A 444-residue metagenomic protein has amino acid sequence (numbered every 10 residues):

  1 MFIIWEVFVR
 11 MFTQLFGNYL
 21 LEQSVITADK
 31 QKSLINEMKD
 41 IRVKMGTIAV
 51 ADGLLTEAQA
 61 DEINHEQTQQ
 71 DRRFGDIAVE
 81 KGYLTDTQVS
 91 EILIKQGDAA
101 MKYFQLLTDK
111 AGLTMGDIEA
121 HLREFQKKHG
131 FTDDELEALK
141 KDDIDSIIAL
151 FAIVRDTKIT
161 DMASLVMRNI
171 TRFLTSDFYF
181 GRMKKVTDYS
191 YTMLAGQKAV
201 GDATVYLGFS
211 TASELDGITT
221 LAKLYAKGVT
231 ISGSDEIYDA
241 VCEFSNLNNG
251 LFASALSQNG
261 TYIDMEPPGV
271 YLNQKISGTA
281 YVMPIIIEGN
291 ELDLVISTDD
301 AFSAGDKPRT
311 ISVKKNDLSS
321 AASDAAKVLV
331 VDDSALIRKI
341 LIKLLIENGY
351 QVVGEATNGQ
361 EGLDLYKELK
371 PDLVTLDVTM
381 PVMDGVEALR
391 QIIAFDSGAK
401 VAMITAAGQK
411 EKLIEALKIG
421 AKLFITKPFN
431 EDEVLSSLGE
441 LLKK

Functional and structural regions predicted by a protein language model:
F2-F151, R168, R172, D216-G217 (+2 more regions): Non-catalytic accessory regions
T85, A99-A100, T108-D109, T114-D317: Composition-driven recognition of glycine/serine/threonine/acidic- and proline-rich low-complexity segments and repeats
K339-E347, I414: Charged docking surfaces used in two-component/phosphorelay signaling
N358-E361, D384-E387: Acidic catalytic/metal-coordinating carboxylates
L369-T375: Active-site beta3 strand of CheY-like receiver
M380: Receiver (REC) domain active-site loop signature in two-component systems and cognate sites in sensor histidine kinases
